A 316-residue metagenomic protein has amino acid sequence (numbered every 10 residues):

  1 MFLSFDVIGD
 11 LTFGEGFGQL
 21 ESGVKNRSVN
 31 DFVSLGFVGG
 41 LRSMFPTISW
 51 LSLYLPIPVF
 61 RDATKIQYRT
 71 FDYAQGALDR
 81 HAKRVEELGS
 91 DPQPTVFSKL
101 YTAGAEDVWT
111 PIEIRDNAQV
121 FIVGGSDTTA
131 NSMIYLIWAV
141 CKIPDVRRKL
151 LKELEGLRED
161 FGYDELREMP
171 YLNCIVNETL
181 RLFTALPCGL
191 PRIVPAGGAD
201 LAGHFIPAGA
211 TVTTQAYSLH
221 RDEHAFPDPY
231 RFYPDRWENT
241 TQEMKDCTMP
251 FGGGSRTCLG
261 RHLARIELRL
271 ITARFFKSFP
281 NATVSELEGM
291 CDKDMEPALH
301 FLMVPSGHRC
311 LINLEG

Functional and structural regions predicted by a protein language model:
M1-M133: Cytochrome P450 heme-thiolate monooxygenase catalytic core
L3-V7, N131-Y135, L263-R274: Short amphipathic alpha-helical face segments that pack within enzyme cores and frequently flank/anchor catalytic
T12, M133-I137, A216, L268 (+1 more regions): Hydrophobic, repeat-rich solenoid/adaptor surfaces of innate immune receptors and signaling proteins
V24-S34, S90-V96, A139-L186, A202 (+5 more regions): Cytochrome P450 I-helix active-site segment
P144-V146, E243-M244, R261-F301, P305: Cytochrome P450 heme-binding "Cys pocket" and the immediately downstream C-terminal segment
P195, T214-T241: Conserved cytochrome P450 K-helix/beta-meander segment immediately N-terminal to the heme-binding cysteine loop
H300-G316: C-terminal helix/juxtamembrane-tail motif
